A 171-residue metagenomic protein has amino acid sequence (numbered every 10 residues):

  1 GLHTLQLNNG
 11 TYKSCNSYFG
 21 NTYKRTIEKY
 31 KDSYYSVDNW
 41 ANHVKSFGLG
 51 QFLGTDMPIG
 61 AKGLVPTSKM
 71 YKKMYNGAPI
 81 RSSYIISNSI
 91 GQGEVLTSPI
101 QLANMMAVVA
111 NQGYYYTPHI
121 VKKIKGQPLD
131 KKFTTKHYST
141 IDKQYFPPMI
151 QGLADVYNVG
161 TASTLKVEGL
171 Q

Functional and structural regions predicted by a protein language model:
G1-Q171: Beta-lactam-recognizing serine transpeptidase/beta-lactamase-like catalytic domain environment
